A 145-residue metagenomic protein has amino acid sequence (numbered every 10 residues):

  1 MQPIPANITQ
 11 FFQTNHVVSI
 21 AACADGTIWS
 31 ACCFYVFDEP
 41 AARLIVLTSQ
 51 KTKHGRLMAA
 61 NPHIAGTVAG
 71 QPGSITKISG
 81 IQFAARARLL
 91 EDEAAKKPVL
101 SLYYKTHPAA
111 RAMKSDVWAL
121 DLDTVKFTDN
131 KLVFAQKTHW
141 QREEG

Functional and structural regions predicted by a protein language model:
M1-V17, G145: Extreme N-terminal tail/first-helix region
T9-Q10, V36, R56, P108-A110: Short secondary-structure boundary/capping segments
F12-Q13, A59, Y104: Alpha-helix boundary recognition
N15-Q50, M58, I64-G70: Short beta-strand segments
H16-V17, H63, P108, V125: Generic structural signal for secondary-structure transition and capping sites
T48-T52, A65-G70, K96-A109: Short acidic (Asp/Glu) patches
H54-R88: Helix-adjacent hinge/juxtasegments
I75-G145: Charged, gly/pro-rich active-site loop segments
